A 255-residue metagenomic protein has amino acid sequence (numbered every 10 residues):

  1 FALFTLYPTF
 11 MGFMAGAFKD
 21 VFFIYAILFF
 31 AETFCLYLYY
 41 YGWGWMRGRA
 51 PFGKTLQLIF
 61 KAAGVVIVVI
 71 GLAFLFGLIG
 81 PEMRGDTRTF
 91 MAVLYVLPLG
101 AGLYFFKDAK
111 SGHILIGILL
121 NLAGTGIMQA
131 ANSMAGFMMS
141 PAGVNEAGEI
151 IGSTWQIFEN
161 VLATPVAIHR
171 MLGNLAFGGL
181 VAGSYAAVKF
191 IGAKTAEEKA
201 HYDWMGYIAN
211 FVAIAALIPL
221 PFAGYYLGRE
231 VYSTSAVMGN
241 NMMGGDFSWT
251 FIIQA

Functional and structural regions predicted by a protein language model:
F1-A255: Polytopic transmembrane helical bundles with strong interfacial aromatic enrichment
